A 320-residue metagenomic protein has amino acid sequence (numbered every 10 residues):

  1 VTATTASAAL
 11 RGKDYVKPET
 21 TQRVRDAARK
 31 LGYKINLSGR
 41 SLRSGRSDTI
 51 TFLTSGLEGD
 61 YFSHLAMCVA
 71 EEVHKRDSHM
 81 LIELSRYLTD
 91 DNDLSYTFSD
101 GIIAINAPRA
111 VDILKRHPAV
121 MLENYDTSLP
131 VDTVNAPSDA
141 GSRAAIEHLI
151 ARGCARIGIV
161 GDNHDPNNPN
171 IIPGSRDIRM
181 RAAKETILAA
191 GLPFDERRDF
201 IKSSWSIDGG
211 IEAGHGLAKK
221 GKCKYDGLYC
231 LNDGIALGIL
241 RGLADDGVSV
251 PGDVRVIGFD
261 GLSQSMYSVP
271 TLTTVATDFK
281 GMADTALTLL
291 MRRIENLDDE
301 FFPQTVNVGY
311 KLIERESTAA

Functional and structural regions predicted by a protein language model:
V1-D48: N-terminal helix-turn-helix DNA-binding module of bacterial transcription factors
T5-A8, R43-L57, R156-P169: Short beta-strand segments enriched in small/hydrophobic residues
E19, S55-H64, L84-D90, V134-R143 (+5 more regions): Hinge/beta->alpha junction and helix N-cap segments in small-molecule ligand-binding domains
T49-E147, C223, A320: Alpha-helical recognition/docking segments in bacterial nutrient-uptake and carbohydrate-utilization systems
T51, F98-I105, G158-G161, K222-N232 (+1 more regions): Periplasmic-binding protein-like
L94-S95, I150-G153, A218: Non-catalytic positions within long, well-ordered alpha-helices that form the structural scaffold/packing of enzyme
H215-A320: Flexible loop/turn connectors
